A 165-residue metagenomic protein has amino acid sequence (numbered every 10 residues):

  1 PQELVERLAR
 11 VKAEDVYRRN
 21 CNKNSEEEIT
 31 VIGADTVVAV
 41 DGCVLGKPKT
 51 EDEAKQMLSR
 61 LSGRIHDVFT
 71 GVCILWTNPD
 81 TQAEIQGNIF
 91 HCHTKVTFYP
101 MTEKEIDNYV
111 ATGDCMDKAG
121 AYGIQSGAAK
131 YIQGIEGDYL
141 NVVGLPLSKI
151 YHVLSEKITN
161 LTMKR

Functional and structural regions predicted by a protein language model:
P1-R165: Anionic-ligand binding patches
